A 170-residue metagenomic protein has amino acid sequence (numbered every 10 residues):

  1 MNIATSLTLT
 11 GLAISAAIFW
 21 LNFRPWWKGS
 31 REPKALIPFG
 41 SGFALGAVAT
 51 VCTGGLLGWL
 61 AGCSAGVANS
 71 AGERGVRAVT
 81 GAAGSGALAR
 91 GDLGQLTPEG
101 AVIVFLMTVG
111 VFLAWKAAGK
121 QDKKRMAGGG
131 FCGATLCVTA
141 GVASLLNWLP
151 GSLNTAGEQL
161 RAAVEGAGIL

Functional and structural regions predicted by a protein language model:
M1-I14, D92-V104: Structural signature of hydrophobic alpha-helical transmembrane segments
T8-G29: N-terminal signal-anchor/start-transfer transmembrane helix
R24-A49, G119-F131: Alpha-helical transmembrane segments and their helix-start/interface "positive-inside/aromatic belt" motifs in integral
S41-G62, F131-N147: Hydrophobic alpha-helical membrane-insertion segments
L56-G75, L145-A156: Interfacial/capping segments of alpha-helical transmembrane domains
G81-T108, A167-L170: Hydrophobic alpha-helical transmembrane segments
L106-A114, G130-G133: Hydrophobic, membrane-inserted alpha-helices
T139-L170: Alpha-helical transmembrane segments of multi-pass integral membrane proteins, characterized by long hydrophobic
